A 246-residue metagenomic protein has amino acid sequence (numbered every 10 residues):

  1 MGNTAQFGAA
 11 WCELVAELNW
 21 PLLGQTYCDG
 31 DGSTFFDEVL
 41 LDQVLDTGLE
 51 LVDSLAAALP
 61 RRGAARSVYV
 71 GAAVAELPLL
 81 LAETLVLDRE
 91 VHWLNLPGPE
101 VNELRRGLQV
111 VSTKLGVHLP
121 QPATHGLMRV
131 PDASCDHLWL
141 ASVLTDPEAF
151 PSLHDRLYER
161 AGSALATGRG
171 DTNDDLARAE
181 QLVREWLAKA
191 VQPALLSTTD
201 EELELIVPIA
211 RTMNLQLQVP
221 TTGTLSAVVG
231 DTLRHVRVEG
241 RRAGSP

Functional and structural regions predicted by a protein language model:
G2-G63: Class I SAM-dependent methyltransferase Rossmann-like catalytic core, especially the SAM/SAH-binding loop
R61-L77: Conserved class I S-adenosyl-L-methionine
A73-D88: Conserved SAM-binding loop of SAM-dependent methyltransferases across substrates and taxa, primarily the Class I
D88-G98: Conserved SAM-binding motif I beta-strand of class I
E103-A133, H137: S-adenosyl-L-methionine
A141-W186: Mobile active-site "lid"/loop adjacent to the S-adenosyl-L-methionine
A179-N214: Conserved Class I SAM-dependent methyltransferase catalytic core
E204-P246: Class I S-adenosyl-L-methionine
